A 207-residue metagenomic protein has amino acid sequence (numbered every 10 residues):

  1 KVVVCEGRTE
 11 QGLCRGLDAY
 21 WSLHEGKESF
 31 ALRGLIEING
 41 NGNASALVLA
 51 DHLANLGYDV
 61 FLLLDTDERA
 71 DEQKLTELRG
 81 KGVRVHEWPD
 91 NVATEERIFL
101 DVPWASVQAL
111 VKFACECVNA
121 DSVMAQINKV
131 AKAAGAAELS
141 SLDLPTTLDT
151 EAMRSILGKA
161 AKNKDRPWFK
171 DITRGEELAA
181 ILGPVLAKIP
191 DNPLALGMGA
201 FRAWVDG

Functional and structural regions predicted by a protein language model:
K1-V4, R8-G207: Acidic, Mg2+-coordinating catalytic modules of nucleic-acid enzymes
